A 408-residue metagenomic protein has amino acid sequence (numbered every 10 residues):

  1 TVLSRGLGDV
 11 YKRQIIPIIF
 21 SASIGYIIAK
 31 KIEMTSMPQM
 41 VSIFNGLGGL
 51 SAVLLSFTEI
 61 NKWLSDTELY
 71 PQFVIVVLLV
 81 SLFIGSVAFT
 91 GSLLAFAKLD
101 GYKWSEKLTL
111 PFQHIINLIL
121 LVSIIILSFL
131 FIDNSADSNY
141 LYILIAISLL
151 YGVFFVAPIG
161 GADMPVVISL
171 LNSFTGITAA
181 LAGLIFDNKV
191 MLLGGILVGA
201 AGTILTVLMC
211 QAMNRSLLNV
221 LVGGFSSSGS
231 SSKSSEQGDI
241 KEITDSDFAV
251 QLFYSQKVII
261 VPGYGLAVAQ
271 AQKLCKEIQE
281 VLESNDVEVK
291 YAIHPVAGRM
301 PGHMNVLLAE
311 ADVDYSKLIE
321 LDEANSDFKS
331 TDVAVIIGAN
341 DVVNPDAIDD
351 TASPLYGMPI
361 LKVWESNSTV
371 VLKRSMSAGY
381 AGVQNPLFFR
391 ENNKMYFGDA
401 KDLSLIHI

Functional and structural regions predicted by a protein language model:
T1-Y11, I406-H407: Single conserved hydrophobic/aromatic residue that forms the stacking wall/gate of nucleotide- or nucleobase-binding
D9-Q14, I27-S36, V53-E68: Transmembrane alpha-helix boundary signature
D9-S21, L78-V87, D137-A146: Structural signature of hydrophobic alpha-helical transmembrane segments
V10, L181, M191-L192, I204: Active-site loops and adjacent core secondary-structure elements that bind or stabilize anionic groups
S23-V41, S92-E106, Y151-G161, T206-V207: C-terminal ends of transmembrane helices
S36-G48, K107-I116, P165-N172: Cytoplasmic-side transmembrane-helix entry/capping segments in multi-pass membrane proteins
L197-S255: Membrane-interfacial segments at transmembrane helix termini in multi-pass membrane proteins
D239-L405: Structured cytosolic domains appended to multi-pass membrane proteins
